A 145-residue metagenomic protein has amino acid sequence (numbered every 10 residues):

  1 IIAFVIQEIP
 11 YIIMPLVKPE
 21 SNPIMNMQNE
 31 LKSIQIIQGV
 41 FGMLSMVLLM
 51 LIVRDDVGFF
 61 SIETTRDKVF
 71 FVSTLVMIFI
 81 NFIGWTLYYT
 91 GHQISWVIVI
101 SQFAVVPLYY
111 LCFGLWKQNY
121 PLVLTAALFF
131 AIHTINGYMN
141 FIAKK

Functional and structural regions predicted by a protein language model:
I1, I52-R66, C112-V123: Helix-coil boundary and interhelical linker segments in multi-pass alpha-helical membrane proteins
I2-V40, D55-E63: Interfacial loop at the N-terminal end of multi-pass membrane proteins
E8, V76-I83, L128-Y138: Aromatic-anchored segments of alpha-helical transmembrane domains
L16-S21, I83-G91, G114, Y138-I142: Juxtamembrane "helix-exit" motif on the non-cytosolic side of transmembrane helices
M27-K32, G91-F103, L124-A126: Non-cytosolic membrane-interface motifs at loop->transmembrane helix junctions
V47-F82: Helix-adjacent hinge/juxtasegments
I80-N81, F103-F113, F129: Hydrophobic, membrane-inserted alpha-helices
G114-K145: Terminal transmembrane helical module of multi-pass membrane proteins
